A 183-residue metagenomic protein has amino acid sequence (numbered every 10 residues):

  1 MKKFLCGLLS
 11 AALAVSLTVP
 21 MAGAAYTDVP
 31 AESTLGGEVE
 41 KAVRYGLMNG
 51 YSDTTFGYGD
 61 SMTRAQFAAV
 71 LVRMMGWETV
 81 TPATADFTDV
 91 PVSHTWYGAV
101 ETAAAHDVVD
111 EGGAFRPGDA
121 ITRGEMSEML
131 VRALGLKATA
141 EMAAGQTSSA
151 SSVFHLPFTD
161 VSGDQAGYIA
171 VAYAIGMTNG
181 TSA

Functional and structural regions predicted by a protein language model:
K2-T34, R44, N49-G98, A105-G124 (+2 more regions): Feature responds to low-complexity, polar/acidic, surface-exposed segments characteristic of secreted/exported proteins
E38, A99-E101, Y168: Residues within well-ordered alpha-helices
S127: IQ-motif-like calmodulin-binding regions
Q165-A174: Alpha-helical membrane segments in multi-pass integral membrane proteins
